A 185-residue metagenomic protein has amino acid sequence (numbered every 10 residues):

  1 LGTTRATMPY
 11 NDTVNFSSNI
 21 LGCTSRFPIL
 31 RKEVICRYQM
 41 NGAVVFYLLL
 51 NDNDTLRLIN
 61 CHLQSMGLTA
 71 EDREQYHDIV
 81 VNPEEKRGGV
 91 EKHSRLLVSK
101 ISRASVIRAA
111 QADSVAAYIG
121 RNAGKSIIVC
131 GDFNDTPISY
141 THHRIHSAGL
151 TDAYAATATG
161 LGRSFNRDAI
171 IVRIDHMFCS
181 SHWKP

Functional and structural regions predicted by a protein language model:
L1-T3, N134-D135: N-terminal short leaders/motifs
G2-D78, M177, K184: Structured beta-strand-rich core segments of catalytic domains in phosphoester-bond hydrolases
F16-S17, E84-G89, D113-S114: Short hydrophobic/aromatic-rich motifs at helix boundaries and adjacent loops
Y38-M40, R103-S114: Soluble or luminal CAZymes and related metallo-dependent hydrolases
Y47, A109, S114-I128, F133-P185: Metal-dependent phosphoester-hydrolase catalytic domains
T55-Q64, E91-L97, I101: Active-site-proximal beta-strand elements of phosphoester/diester hydrolases
R73-K100: A solvent-exposed, charged loop/short amphipathic helix patch at secondary-structure junctions
V98-S105, I128-G131: Second-shell loop/turn segments in exported
